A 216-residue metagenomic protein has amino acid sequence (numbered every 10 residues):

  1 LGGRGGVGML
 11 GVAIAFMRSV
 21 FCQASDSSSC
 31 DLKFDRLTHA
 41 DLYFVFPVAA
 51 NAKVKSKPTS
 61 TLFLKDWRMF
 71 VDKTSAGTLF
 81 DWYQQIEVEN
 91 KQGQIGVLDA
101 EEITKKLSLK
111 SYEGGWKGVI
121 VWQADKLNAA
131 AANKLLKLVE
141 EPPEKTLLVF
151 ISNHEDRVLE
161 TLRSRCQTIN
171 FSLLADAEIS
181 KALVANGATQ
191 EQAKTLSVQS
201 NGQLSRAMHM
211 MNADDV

Functional and structural regions predicted by a protein language model:
L1-R36, E144-L147, N153-V216: Charged, glycine-rich active-site and insertion segments that engage polyanionic ligands
G2-A130: Clamp-loader machinery-focused feature within the broader ASCE/P-loop NTPase space
K57-T61, N90-G93, L136-E140, H154-E155 (+1 more regions): Short, mixed-charge, low-aromatic patches
T104-S108, L136, S180, V184: Solvent-exposed, non-membrane alpha-helical residues enriched in polar/charged side chains
S108, N133-L147: Conserved catalytic/switch belt of AAA+ P-loop NTPases
G118-W122, L135, T146-S152: Structural recognition of the conserved hydrophobic beta-strand(s) that form the central parallel beta-sheet of P-loop
K126, E141, R157: Residues immediately C-terminal
